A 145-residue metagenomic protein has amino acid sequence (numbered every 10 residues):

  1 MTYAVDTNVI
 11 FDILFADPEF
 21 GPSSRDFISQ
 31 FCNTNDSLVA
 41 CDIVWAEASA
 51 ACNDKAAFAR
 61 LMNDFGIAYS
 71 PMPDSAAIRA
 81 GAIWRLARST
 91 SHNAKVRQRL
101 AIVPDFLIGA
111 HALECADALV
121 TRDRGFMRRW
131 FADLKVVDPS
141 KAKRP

Functional and structural regions predicted by a protein language model:
M1-A40, S49-N63, R144-P145: Short, well-structured N-terminal submotif of metal-dependent ribonuclease cores
T2, G109-P145: Acidic, PIN/NYN-like endoribonuclease modules and their adjacent C-terminal/linker elements
I10, W45, A77, F126-M127: A generic structural signal for short hydrophobic patches within well-formed alpha-helices
S37, G66-A68, K135: Conserved beta-strand segments of alpha/beta enzyme cores
I43, N53, M72-S75: Short beta->alpha linker loops
A46, S75-R79, K141-P145: A short acidic, often aromatic-flanked loop/helix-cap motif at beta-alpha or helix-coil junctions that lines enzyme
K55-A59, A87-S89, V137-S140: Short, hinge-like loop/turn segments at secondary-structure boundaries
A68-A118, R124: Active-site neighborhoods of divalent-metal-dependent phosphate/nucleic-acid chemistry enzymes
